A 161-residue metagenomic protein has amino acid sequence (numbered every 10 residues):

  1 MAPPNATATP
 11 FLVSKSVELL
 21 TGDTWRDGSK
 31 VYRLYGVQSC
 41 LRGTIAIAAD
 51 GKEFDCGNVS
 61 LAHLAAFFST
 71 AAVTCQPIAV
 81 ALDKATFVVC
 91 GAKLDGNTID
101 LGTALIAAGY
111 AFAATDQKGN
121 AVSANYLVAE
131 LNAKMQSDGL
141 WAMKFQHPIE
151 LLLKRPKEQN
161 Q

Functional and structural regions predicted by a protein language model:
M1-Q161: Small beta-barrel nucleic-acid-binding modules, primarily SNase/OB-fold domains and secondarily Tudor-like barrels
